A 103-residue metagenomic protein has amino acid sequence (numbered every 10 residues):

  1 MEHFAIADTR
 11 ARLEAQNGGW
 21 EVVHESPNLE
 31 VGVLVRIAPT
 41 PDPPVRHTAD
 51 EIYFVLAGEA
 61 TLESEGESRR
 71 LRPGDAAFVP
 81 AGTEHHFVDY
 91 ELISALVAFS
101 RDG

Functional and structural regions predicted by a protein language model:
M1-V35, T40-P43: A short, N-terminal "cap"/entry segment at the start of jelly-roll beta-barrel domains of the cupin/DSBH fold
P27, E63-E67, Y90: Short strand-coil-strand connectors
N28-E30, A49, L92-I93: A structure-centric signal for secondary-structure junctions around beta-strands
H47-L62: Short, conserved beta-strand element in jelly-roll/cupin
G66-A81: Short acidic-glycine-tyrosine-enriched beta hairpin
A81-G103: Ligand-binding loop in jelly-roll beta-barrel domains
